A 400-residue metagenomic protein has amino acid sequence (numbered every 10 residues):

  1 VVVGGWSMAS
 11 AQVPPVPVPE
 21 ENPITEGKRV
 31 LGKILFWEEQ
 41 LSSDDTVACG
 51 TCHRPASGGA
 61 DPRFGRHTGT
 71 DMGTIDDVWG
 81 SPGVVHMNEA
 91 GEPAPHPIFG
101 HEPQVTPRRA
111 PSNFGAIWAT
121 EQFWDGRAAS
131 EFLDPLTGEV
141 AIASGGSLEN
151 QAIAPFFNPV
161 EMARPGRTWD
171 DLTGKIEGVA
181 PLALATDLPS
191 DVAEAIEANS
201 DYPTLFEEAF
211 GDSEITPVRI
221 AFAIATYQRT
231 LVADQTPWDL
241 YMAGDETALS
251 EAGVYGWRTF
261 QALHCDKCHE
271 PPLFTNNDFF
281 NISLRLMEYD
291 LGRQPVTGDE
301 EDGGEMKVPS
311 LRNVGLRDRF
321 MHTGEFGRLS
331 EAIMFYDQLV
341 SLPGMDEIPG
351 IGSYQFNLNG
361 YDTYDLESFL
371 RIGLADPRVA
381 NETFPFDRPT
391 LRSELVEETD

Functional and structural regions predicted by a protein language model:
V2-M8: C-terminal segment of classical bacterial N-terminal signal peptides
M8-D400: Periplasmic c-type cytochrome electron-transfer domains
